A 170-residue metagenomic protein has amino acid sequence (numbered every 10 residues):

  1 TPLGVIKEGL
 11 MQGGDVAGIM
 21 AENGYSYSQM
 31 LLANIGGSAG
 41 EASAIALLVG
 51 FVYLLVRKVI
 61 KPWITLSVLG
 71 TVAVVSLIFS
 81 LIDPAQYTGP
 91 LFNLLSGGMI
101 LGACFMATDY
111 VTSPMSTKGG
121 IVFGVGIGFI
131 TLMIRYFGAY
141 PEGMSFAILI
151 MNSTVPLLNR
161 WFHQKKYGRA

Functional and structural regions predicted by a protein language model:
T1-L48: Long hydrophobic alpha-helical segments that form multi-pass transmembrane helix bundles in integral membrane proteins
L32-G40, R57-K61, L91, V111-G120: Short, amphipathic, aromatic/basic-enriched membrane-interface segments that mark the entry/exit of transmembrane
I45-L48, L66-V74, N93-A107, I121-F129: Hydrophobic alpha-helical segments embedded in the membrane of multi-pass proteins
L47-Y87: Membrane-helix boundary elements
F79-P84, I130-E142: Hydrophobic alpha-helical transmembrane segments in multi-pass integral membrane proteins
D83, M106-M115: Alpha-helical transmembrane segments
P90-M99, G120, G138-M151: Loop-to-transmembrane alpha-helix initiation sites
Y136-A170: Cytosolic-side transmembrane-helix boundaries in multi-pass membrane proteins
